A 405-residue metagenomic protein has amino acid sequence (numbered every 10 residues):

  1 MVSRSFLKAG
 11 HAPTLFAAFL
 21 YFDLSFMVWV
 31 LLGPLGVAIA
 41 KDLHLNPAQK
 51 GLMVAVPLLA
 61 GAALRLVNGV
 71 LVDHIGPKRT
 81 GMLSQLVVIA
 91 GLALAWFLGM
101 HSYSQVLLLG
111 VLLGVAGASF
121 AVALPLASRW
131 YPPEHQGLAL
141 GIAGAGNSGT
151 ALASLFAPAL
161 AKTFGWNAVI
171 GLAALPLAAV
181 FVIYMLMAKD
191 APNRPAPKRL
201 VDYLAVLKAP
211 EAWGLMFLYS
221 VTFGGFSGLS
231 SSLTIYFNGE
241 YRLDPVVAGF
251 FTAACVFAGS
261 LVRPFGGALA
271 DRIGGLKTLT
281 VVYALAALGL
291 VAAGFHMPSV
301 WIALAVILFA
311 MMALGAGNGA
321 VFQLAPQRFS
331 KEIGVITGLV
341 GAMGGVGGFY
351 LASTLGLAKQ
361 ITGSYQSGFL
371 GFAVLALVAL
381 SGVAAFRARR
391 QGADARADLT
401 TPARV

Functional and structural regions predicted by a protein language model:
L32-G36, E211-P264: Extracytoplasmic gate region of multi-pass secondary transporters
K78-G81, L279: Primarily marks hydrophobic transmembrane alpha-helices of the MFS/SLC 12-helix fold
L86-M100, L285-P298: C-terminal ends and interior cores of transmembrane alpha-helices in multi-pass membrane transporters/permeases
L109-G146: Cytoplasmic helix-loop-helix junction between adjacent transmembrane helices in 12-TM secondary transporters
G137-L155, G341-L351: Glycine-rich segments within core transmembrane alpha-helices of 12-TM secondary carriers
I142-L186: Helix-loop-helix hairpin linking two adjacent transmembrane segments in secondary transporters
A168-M185, S367-A385: Symmetry-related core transmembrane helices of the 12-TM Major Facilitator Superfamily/SLC fold
I273-V321: C-terminal transmembrane helical hairpin of 12-TM major facilitator-type secondary transporters
